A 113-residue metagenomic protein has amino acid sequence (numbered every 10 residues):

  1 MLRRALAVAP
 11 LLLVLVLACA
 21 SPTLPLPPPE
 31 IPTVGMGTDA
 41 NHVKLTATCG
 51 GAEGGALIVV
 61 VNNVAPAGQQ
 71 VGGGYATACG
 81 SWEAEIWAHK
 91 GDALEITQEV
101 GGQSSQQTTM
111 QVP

Functional and structural regions predicted by a protein language model:
M1-A9: Bacterial N-terminal signal peptides that target proteins for export
L15-A18: C-terminal motif of bacterial Sec signal peptides marking the signal peptidase cleavage site
A20-P113: Ser/Thr-rich low-complexity repeats and stalk/linker segments
